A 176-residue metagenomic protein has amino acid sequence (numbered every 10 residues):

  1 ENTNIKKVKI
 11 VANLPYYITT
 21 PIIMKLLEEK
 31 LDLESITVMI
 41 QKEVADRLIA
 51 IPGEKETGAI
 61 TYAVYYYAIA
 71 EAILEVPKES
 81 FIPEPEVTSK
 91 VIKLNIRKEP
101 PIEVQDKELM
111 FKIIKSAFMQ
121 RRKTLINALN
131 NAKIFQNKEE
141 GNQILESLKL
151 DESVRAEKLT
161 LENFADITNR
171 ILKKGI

Functional and structural regions predicted by a protein language model:
E1-K112, S116, E146, E157 (+1 more regions): Catalytic cores of RNA-modifying enzymes
I96, K115-I176: C-terminal lobe and adjacent flexible extensions of AdoMet/dcAdoMet transferase-like proteins
